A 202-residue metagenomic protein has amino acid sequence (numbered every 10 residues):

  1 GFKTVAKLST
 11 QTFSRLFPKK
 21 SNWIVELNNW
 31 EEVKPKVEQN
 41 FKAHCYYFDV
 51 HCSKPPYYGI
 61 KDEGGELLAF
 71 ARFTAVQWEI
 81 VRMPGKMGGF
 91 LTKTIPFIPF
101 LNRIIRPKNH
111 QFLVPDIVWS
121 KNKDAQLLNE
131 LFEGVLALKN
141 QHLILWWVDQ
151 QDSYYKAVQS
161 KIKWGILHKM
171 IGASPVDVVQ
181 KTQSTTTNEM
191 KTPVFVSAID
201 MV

Functional and structural regions predicted by a protein language model:
G1-Q111: Amide-forming acyltransferase catalytic core, primarily the GNAT-like/NAT-type and related acyltransferase folds
G1-S21, L131-L136, H142-M201: Acyl-donor-binding surface of acyltransferase catalytic domains
P84-G165: Acyl-donor binding region in acyl/amide transferases
